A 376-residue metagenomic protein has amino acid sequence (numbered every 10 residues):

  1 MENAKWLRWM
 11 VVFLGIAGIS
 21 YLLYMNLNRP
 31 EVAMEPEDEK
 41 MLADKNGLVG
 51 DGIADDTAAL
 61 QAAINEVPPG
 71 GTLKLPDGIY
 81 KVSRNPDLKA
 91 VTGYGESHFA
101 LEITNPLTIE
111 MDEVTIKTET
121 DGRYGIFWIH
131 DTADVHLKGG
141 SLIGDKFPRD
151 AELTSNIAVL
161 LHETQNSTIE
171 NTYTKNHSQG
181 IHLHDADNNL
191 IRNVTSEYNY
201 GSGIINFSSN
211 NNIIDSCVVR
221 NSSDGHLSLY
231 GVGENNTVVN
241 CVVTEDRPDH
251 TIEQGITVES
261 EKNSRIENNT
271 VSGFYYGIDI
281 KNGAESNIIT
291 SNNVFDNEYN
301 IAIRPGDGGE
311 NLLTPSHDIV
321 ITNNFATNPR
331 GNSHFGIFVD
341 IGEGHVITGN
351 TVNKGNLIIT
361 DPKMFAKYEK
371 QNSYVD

Functional and structural regions predicted by a protein language model:
M1-F13: N-terminal Sec-pathway targeting helices
L27-E39: Ser/Thr/Pro/Gly-rich low-complexity linker/stalk segments immediately outside membranes or between
A43-P76: Acidic Gly/Asp/Thr-rich repetitive segments characteristic of extracellular carbohydrate-active and adhesion proteins
L60-P69, K81-E110, I116-K138, D145-N166 (+4 more regions): Extracellular beta-strand-rich solenoid/capping regions of secreted or surface-exposed proteins that bind or remodel
G71, R84-N85, T118-Y124, K146-E152 (+10 more regions): Short glycine/acidic-rich loop motifs that flank beta-strands on beta-rich extracellular proteins
K74, K81, E102, E110 (+19 more regions): Extracellular beta-strand solenoid repeats
G140, S167, T172, N189 (+15 more regions): Consensus "Asn ladder" position of solenoid repeat domains
S333-D376: Leucine-rich solenoid repeat scaffolds
